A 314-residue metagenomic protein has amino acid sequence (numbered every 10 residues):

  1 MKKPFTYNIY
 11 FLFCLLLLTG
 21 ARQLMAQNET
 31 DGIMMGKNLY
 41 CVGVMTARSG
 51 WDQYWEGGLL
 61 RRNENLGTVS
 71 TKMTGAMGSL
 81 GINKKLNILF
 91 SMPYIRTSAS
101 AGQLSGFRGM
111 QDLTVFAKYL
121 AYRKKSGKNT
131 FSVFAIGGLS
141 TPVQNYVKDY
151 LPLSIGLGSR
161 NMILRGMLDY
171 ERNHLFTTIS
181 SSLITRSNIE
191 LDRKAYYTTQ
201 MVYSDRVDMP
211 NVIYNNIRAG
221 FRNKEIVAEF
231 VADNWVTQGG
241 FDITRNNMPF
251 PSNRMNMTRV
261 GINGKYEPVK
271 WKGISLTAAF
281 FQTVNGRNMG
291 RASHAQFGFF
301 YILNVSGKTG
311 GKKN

Functional and structural regions predicted by a protein language model:
Q23-W55, R123-T130, V305-N314: Outer-membrane beta-barrel biogenesis signature
G36, I82-L86, A121-G127, Y170-H174 (+3 more regions): Outer-membrane beta-barrel strand-turn architecture
N38, S70-T74, R108-L113, F131 (+5 more regions): Residues that define the transmembrane beta-barrel architecture of outer-membrane proteins
V44-T46, A76-I82, F90, V115-Y119 (+8 more regions): Residues on the lipid-exposed face of transmembrane beta-strands in outer-membrane beta-barrel proteins
T46-D52, M92-S98, A121, L139-N145 (+6 more regions): Transmembrane beta-strands of outer-membrane beta-barrel pores
R48-M73, P152-S154: Surface-exposed strand-loop-strand hairpins of Gram-negative outer-membrane beta-barrel proteins
W55-G57, R62-E64, M201-N314: Outer membrane beta-barrel transmembrane domains
Q103-V207, S252: Outer-membrane pore/translocation modules
